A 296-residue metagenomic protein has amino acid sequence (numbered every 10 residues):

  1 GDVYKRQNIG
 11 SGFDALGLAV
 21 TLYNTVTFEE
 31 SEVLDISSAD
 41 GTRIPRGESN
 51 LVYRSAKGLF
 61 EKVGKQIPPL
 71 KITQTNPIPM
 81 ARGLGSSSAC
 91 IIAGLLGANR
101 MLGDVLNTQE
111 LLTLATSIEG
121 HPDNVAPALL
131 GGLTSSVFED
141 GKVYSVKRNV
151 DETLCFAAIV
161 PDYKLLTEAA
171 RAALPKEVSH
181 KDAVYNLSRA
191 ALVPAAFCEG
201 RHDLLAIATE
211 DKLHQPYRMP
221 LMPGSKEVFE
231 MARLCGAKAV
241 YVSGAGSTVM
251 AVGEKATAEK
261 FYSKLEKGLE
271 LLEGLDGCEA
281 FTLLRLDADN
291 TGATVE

Functional and structural regions predicted by a protein language model:
G1-Y4: Short, small-residue-biased leader/transition segments that mark boundaries at the very start of proteins
R6-K65, A81: N-terminal beta-alpha supersecondary unit
L22, L84-T108, L129-G131: DPxDG-like acidic metal-binding loop motif
S31-V33, E61-K71, A98-L114, G141-Y144 (+1 more regions): Phosphate-handling active-site elements
S38-R46, N76-G85, T113-P122, K176-K181: A short glycine/serine-rich beta->alpha loop
L106-L154, V240-V242: Alpha/beta catalytic cores of group-transfer enzymes, especially the acyltransferase/condensing modules of polyketide
A158-P220: Active-site rim beta-loop-alpha module in soluble metabolic enzymes
F197-E296: Glycine-rich, charge-dense phosphate/pyrophosphate-binding loop(s) and the adjacent flexible "lid"/catalytic subdomain
